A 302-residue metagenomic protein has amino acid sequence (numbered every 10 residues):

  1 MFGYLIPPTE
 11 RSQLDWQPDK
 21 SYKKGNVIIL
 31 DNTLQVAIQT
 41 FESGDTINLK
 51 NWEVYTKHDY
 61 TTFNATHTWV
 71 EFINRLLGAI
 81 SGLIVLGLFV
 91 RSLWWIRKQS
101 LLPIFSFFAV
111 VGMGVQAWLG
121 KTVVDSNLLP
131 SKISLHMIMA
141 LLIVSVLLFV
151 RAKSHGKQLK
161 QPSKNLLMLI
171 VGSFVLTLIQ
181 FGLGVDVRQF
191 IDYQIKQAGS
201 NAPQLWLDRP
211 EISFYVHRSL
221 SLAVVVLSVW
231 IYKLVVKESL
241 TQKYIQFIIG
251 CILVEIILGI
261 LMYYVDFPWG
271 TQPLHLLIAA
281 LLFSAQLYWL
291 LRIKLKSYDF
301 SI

Functional and structural regions predicted by a protein language model:
M1-T68, Y193-W206: Extracytosolic (periplasmic/ER-lumenal) interhelical loops and adjacent juxtamembrane/interface segments of multi-pass
F2-L5, S12, L178-V224, V229-K233: Membrane-interfacial catalytic/cofactor-binding modules of polytopic membrane enzymes
F63, A117-M137, V187-N201, I256-F283: Interfacial helix-loop-helix junctions of multi-pass membrane proteins
W69-G87, K132-I143, I212-L227, Q272-L281: Membrane-interface loop-to-helix entry segments
G82-V115: Juxtamembrane interface at the cytosolic side of transmembrane helices
Q99-V110, N165-I170, S239-C251, Y298-I302: Membrane-interfacial loop-to-transmembrane alpha-helix junctions, especially the N-terminal start
I104-T122, G172-Q180, F247-L261: Small-polar-interrupted transmembrane alpha-helices in polytopic inner-membrane proteins
V146-S173, L287-I302: A juxtamembrane structural motif centered on a specific transmembrane helix
